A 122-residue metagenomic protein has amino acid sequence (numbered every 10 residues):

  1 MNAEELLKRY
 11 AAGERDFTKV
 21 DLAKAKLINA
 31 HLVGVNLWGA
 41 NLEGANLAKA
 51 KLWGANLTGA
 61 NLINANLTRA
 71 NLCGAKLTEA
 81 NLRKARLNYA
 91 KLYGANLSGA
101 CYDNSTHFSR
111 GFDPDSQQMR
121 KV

Functional and structural regions predicted by a protein language model:
N2-V122: Tandem repeat scaffolds
